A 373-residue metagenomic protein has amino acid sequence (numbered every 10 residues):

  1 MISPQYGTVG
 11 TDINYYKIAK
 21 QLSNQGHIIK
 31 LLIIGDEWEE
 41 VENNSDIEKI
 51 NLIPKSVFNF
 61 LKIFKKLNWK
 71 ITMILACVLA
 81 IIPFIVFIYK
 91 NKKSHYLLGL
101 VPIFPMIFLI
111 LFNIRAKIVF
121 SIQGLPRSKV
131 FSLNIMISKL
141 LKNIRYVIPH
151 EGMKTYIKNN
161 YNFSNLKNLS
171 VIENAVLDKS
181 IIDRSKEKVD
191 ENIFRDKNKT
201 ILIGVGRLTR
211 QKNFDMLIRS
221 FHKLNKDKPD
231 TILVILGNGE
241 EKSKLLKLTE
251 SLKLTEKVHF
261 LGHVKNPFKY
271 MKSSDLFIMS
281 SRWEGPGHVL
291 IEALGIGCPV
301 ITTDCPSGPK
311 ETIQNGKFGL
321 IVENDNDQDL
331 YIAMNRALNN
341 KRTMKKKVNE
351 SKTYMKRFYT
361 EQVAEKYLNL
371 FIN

Functional and structural regions predicted by a protein language model:
M1-V9, I13-Y15, Q21-I71, N162-F163: N-terminal strand-loop element at the rim of the active site of nucleotide-sugar-dependent glycosyltransferases
C77-A80, L97-F104, I122: Short His-centered aromatic/hydrophobic patch
I144-V171, V176-S180: A short, active-site helix/loop in glycosyltransferases that binds the activated sugar's phosphate group
R195-K212, I218-F221, S281: Conserved donor-binding/catalytic core segment of Leloir-type glycosyltransferases
H263, R282: Aromatic "clamp/platform" in nucleotide-sugar-dependent glycosyltransferases that forms part of the donor/acceptor
E292, C305-G316, L320-I321: Short acidic/histidine- and often glycine-rich active-site loop of Leloir-type glycosyltransferases that engages
P299-T303: Short hydrophobic beta-strand element within catalytic cores of glycosyltransferases and related nucleotide-activated
N315-D327, R336-K341: Conserved acidic donor-binding segment of nucleotide-sugar-dependent glycosyltransferases
